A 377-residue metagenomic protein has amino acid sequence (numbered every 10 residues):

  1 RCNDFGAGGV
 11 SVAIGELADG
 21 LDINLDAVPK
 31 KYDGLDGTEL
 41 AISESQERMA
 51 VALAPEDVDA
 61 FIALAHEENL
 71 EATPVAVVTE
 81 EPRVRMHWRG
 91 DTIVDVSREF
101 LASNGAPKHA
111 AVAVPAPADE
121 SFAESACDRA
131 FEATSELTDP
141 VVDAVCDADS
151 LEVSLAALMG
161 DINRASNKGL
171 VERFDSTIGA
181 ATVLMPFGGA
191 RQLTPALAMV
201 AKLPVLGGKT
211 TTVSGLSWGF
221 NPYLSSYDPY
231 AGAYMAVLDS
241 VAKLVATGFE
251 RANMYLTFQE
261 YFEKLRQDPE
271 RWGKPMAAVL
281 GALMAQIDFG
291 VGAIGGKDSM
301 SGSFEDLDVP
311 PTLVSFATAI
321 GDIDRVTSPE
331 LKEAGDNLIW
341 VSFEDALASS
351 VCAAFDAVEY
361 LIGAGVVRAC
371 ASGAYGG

Functional and structural regions predicted by a protein language model:
R1-G377: Glycine/proline-enriched, intrinsically flexible loops and inter-domain linkers
